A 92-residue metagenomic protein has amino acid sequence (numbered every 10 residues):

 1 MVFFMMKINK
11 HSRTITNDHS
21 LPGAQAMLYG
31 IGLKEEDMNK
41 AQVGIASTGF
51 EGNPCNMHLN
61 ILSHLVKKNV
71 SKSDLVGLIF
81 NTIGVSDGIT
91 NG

Functional and structural regions predicted by a protein language model:
M5-G92: Metallocofactor- and cofactor-centric catalytic cores in central/energy metabolism, strongly enriched
